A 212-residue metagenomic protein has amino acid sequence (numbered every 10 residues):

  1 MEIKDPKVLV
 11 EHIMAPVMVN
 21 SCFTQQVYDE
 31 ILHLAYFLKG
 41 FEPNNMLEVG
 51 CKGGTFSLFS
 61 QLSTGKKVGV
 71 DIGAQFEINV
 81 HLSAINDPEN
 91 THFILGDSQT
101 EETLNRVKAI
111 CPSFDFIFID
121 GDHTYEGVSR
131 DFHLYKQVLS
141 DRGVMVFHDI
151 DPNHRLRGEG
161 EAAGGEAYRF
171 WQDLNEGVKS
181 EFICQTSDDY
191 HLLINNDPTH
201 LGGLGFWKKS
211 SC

Functional and structural regions predicted by a protein language model:
M1-F118, D122-C212: A short alpha-helical cap/connector motif
